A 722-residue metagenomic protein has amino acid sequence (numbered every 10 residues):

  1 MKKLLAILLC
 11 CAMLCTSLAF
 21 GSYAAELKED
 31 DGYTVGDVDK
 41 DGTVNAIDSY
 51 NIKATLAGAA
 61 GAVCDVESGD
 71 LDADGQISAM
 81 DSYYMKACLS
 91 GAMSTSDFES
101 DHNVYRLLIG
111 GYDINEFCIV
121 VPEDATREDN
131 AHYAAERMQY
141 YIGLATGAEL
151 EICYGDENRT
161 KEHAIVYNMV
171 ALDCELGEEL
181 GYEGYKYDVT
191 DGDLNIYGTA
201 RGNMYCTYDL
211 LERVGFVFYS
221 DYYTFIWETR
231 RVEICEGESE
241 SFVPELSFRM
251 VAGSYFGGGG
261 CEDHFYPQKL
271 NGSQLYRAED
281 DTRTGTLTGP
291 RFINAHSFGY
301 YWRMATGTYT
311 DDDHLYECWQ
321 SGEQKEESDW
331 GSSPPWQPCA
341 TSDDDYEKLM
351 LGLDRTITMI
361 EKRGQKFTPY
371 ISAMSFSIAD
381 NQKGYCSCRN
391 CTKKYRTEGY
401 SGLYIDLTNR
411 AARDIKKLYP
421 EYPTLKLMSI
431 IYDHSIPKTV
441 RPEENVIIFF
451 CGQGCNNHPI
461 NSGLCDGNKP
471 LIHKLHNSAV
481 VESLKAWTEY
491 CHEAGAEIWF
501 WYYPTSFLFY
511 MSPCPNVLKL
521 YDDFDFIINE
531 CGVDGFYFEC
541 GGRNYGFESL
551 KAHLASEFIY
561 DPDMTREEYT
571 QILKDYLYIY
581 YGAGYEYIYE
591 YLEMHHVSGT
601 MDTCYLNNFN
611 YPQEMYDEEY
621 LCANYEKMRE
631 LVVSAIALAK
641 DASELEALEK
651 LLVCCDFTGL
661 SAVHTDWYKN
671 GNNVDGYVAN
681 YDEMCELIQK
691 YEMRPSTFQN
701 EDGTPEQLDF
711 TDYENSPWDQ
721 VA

Functional and structural regions predicted by a protein language model:
L4-V104, E128: Cellulosome-associated attachment modules in secreted, modular CAZymes
N103-K186, R230-S239: Acidic, contiguous N-terminal accessory segments
A134-R137, Y141, L180-S372, S377-I405 (+1 more regions): Feature activates predominantly on carbohydrate-active enzymes
Q337-E347, T358, K362, K469-E586 (+1 more regions): Structured mid-domain segments that build the active-site/substrate or prosthetic-cofactor binding neighborhood
S387-L427, V440-V446, G452-N456, A479 (+2 more regions): Active-site neighborhood of glycoside hydrolase catalytic domains
T408-I436, A496-T505, F538-E539: Aromatic-lined carbohydrate-recognition surfaces of secreted/lumenal glycan-active proteins
M428-N457, M511-V517, Y545-A552: Substrate-binding cleft/loops of secretory-pathway carbohydrate-active enzymes
S556-A722: Catalytic domains of carbohydrate-active enzymes that cleave complex glycans
